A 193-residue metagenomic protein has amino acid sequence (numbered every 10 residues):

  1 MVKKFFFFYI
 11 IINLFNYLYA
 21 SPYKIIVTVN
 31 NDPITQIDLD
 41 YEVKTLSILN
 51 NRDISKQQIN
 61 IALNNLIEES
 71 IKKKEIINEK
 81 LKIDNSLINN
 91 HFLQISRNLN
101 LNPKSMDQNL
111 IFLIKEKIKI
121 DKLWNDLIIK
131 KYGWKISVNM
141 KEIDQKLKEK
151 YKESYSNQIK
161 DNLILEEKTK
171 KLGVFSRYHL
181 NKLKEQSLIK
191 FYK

Functional and structural regions predicted by a protein language model:
V2-A20: Classical Sec-dependent N-terminal signal peptides that target proteins to the secretory pathway
F6, A20-P22, L66, S70: Generic hydrophobic-segment detector
A20-D40: Short N-terminal segments immediately surrounding and downstream of signal-peptide cleavage
T28, P33, K56-K193: Peptidyl-prolyl cis-trans isomerase
Y41-D53: Short, surface-exposed, low-complexity cationic segments
